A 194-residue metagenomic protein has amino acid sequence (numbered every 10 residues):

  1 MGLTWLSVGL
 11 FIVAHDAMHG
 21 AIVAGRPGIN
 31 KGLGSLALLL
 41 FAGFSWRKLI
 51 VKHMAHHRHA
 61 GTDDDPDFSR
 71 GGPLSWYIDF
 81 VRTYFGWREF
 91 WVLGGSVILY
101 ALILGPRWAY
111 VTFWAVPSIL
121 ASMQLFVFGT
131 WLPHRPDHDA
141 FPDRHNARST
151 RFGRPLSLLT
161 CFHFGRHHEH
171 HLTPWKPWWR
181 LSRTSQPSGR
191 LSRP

Functional and structural regions predicted by a protein language model:
M1-K31, L93-G94: Long, highly hydrophobic alpha-helical transmembrane signal-anchor segments
M1-W5, A60-L158, F162: Hydrophobic transmembrane alpha-helical segments that form the core helix bundle of multi-pass membrane enzymes
W5-L10, A37, F41, L120: Hydrophobic alpha-helical membrane-associated segments
G9, A21, L40, R47 (+1 more regions): Structural signature of transmembrane alpha-helix termini at the membrane-water interface
L10-A14, W46, L125: Alpha-helical transmembrane segments of polytopic integral membrane proteins, especially the permease/helical cores
V13-G20, K52-A55, V127, W131: Membrane-spanning helices that line or support transport/gating and their immediate boundary helices in channels
A14-H15, V116, P133, E169: Residue-level micro-sites within transmembrane alpha helices that shape and flank functional polar/acidic positions
A24-W76, R135-P194: Membrane-proximal soluble regions of multi-pass membrane proteins
